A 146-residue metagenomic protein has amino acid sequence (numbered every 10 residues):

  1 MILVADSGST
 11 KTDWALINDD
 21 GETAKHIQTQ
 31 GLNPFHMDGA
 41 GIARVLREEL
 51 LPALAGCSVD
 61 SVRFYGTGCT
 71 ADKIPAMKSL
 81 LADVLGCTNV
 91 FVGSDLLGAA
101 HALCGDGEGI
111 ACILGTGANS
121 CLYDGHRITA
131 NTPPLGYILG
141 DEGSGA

Functional and structural regions predicted by a protein language model:
I2-R44, C57-S58, I128-T129, P134-L135: Short glycine-rich, Thr/Ser-proximal phosphate-binding strand/loop in the N-terminal lobe of ATP-dependent enzymes
D6, Y65, A111-G117, P133: Short beta-strand segments
T12-I17, H101, C112, A118-Y123: Short beta-strand scaffold segments in enzyme catalytic cores
N18-G21, S79-V84, G109, G125-A130: A glycine- and small-aliphatic-rich helix-loop capping segment at beta-alpha/alpha-beta transitions that lines
N33, Y65-C69, I138: Short histidine/acidic/glycine/proline-rich micro-motifs that form metal- and phosphate-coordinating active-site loops
L50-F91, L103-C104: Short beta-strand-loop/turn "lid" adjacent to the catalytic site in phosphate-handling enzymes
T88-C112: Conserved phosphate-binding catalytic cores of ATP/NTP-utilizing and phosphoryl-transfer enzymes
S120-A146: Glycine/GP-enriched mid-protein hinge/lid loop-to-helix segment characteristic of carbohydrate kinases
